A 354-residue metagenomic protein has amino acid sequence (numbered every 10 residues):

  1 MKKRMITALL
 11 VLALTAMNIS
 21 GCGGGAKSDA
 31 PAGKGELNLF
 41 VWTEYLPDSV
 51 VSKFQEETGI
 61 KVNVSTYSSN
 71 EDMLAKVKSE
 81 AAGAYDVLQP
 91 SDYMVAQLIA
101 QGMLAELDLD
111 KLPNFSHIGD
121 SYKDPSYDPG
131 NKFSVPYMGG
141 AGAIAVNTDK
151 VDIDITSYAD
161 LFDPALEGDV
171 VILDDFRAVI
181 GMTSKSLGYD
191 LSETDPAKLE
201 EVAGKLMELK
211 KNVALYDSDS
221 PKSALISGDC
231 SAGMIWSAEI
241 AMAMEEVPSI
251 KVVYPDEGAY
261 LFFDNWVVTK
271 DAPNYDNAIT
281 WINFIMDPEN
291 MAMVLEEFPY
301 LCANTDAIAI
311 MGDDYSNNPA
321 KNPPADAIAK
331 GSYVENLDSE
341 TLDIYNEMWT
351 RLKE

Functional and structural regions predicted by a protein language model:
M1-L37: Short, low-complexity disordered leader/linker segments with a strong preference for bacterial N-terminal type II
A30-Q97: Early extracytoplasmic/lumenal segment of secretory-pathway proteins
F40-V41, P47, S68, A84-N212 (+1 more regions): Extracytoplasmic ligand-binding site segments that recognize negatively charged/polar headgroups
M73, V95, Y158, P221-A224 (+3 more regions): Short, hydrophobic alpha-helical packing/hinge segments within bilobed ligand-binding/sensory domains
V95-Q97, I226, A232-I250: A ligand-binding cleft/hinge motif common to bilobed small-molecule-binding domains
L199-E208, E246-K270: Periplasmic-binding protein-like
T269-A329: Mature extracytoplasmic/periplasmic domains
A325-E354: Conserved C-terminal helix/tail region of periplasmic/extracytoplasmic solute-binding proteins
